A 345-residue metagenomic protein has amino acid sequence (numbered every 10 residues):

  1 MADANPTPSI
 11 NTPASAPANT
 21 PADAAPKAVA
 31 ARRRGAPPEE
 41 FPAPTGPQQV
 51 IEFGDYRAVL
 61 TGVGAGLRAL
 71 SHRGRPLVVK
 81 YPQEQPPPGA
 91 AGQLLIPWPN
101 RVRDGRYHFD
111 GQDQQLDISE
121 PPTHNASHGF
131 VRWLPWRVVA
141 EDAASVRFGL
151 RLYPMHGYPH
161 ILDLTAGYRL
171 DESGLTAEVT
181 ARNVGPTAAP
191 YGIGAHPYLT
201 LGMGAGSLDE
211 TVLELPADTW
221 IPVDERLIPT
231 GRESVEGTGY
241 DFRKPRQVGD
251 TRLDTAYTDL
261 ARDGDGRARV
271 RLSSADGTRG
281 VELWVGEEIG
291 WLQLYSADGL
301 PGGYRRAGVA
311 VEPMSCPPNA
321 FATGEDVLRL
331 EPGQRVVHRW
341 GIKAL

Functional and structural regions predicted by a protein language model:
A2-P8, P26-L116, G266-E288, Q334-A344: Beta-strand-rich N-terminal accessory domains
R32-G35, L116, Y198-G286: Active-site/ligand-binding surface loops and adjacent short beta/alpha elements that line catalytic pockets across
Y56, N125-V139, Q247-T323: Acidic/His-leaning functional-site neighborhoods
H108-Q112, V139-V146, R169-G174, M203 (+3 more regions): A short, structured loop/turn motif at beta-sheet edges
I118-E172: Extended, loop-rich substrate-binding clefts of extracytoplasmic carbohydrate-active enzymes
L150-G204: Acidic, contiguous internal or C-terminal segments within carbohydrate-active enzymes that form a structured patch used
V309-L345: C-terminal structured interaction module
